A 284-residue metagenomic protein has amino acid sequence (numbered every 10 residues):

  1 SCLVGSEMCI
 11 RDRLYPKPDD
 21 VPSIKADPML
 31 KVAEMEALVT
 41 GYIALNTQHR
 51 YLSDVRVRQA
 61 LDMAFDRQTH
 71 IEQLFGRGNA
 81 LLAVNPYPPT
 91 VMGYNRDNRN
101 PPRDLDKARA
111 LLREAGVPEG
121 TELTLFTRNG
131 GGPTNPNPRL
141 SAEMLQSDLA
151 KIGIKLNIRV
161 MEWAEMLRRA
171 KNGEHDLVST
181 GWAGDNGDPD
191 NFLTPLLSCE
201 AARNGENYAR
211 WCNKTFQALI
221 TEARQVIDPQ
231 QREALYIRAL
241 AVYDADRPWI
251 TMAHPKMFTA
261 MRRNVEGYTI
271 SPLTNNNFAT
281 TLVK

Functional and structural regions predicted by a protein language model:
C2-I10: Short, small-residue-biased leader/transition segments that mark boundaries at the very start of proteins
E7, P22, I43, V55 (+11 more regions): Solvent-exposed, polar/charged alpha-helical surfaces in well-ordered, non-transmembrane soluble domains, broadly
R13-P18, M35-V39, V178-F192: Ligand-binding clamshell of periplasmic/extracellular solute-binding protein-like
L14-Y15, Y51-R56, A64-F65, R99-D106 (+4 more regions): Soluble non-cytosolic domains of exported or imported proteins
P16, V91, R113-N186, P229 (+1 more regions): Ligand/substrate-recognition segments at binding pockets and active sites
K17-A26, Q48, L52-V91, N137 (+1 more regions): Periplasmic-binding protein-like
P22-A37, A44-V55, P89-K107, V117 (+3 more regions): Short, solvent-exposed loop/beta-turn-alpha elements that line the ligand-binding surface or hinge of extracytoplasmic
L81-E114, G132-L140: Structural transition elements
